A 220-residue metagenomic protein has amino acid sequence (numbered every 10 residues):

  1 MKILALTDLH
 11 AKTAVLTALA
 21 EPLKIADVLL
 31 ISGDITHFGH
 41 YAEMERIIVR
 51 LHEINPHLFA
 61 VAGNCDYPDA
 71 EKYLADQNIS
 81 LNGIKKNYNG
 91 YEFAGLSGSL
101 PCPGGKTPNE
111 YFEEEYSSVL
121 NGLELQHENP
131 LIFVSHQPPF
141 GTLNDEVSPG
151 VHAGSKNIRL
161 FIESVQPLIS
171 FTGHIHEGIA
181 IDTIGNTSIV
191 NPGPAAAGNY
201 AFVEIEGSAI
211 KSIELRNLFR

Functional and structural regions predicted by a protein language model:
K2-L4, L29-I35, G105, T142-E146: Short, basic, glycine/proline-bearing loop/turn elements
A5-T7, L29-D34, L58-N64, S80-N82 (+4 more regions): Active-site neighborhood of phospho(di)ester-bond hydrolases with catalytic His/Asp-centered motifs
L9-Y88: Core catalytic region of metal-dependent phosphoesterases/phosphodiesterases, especially metallo-beta-lactamase-like
H10-V15, T36-Y41, N64-E71, P101-G104 (+3 more regions): Active-site environment of divalent metal-dependent phosphoester hydrolases
A11, D66-N157: Conserved catalytic scaffold of divalent metal-dependent phosphoesterases
A18-L19, R46-R50, V119, G154-F161 (+1 more regions): A general structural detector for well-ordered alpha-helical segments in enzyme core domains, enriched
K86-N89, Y111, K156-S164, G178-R220: Binuclear metal-dependent phosphoesterase catalytic core
